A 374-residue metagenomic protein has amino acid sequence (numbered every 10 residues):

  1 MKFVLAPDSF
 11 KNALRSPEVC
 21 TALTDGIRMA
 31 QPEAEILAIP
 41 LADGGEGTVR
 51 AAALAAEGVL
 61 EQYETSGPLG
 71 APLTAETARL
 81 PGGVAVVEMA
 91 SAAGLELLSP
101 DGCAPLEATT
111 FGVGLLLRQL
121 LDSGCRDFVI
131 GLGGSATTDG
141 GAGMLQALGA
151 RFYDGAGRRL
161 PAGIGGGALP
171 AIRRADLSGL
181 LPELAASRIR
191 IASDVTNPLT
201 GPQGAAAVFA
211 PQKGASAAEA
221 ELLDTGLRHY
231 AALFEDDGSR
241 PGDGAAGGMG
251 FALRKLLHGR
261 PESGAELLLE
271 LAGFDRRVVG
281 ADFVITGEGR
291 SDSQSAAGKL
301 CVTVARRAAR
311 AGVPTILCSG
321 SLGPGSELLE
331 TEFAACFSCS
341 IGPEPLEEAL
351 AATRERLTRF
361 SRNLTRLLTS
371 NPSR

Functional and structural regions predicted by a protein language model:
M1-L132, A136-R374: N-terminal loops that bind phosphate or other acidic moieties and the adjacent beta-alpha structural core
